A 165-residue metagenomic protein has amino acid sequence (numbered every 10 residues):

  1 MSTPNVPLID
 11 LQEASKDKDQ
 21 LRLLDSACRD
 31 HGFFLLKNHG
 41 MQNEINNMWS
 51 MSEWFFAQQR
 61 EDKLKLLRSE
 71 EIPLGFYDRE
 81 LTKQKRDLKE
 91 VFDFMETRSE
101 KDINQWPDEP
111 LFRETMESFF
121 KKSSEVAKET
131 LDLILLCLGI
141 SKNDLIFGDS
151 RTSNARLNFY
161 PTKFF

Functional and structural regions predicted by a protein language model:
M1-F165: Peripheral, non-catalytic segments flanking oxidoreductase cores
